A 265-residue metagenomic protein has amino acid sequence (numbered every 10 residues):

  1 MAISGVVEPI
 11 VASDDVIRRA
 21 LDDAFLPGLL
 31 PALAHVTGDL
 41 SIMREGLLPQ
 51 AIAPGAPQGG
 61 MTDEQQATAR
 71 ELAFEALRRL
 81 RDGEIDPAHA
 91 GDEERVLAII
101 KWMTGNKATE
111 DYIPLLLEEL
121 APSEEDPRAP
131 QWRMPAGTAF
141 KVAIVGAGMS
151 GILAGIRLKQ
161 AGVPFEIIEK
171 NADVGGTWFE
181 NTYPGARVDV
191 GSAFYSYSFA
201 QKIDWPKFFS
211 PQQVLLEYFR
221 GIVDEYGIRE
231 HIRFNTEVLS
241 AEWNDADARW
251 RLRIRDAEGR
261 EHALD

Functional and structural regions predicted by a protein language model:
A2-G55: Non-catalytic protein-protein interaction scaffold segments in large eukaryotic complex-forming proteins
T62-E119, K207-D265: Feature captures the FAD/FMN-dependent oxidoreductase FAD-binding
E118-F140: A short, basic/flexible loop-to-alpha-helix module at the beginning of a structural domain
R133-I167: N-terminal Rossmann-like FAD-binding beta1-loop-alpha1 element of flavoenzymes
S150, A172-D173, L239: Short, solvent-exposed loop/turn segments at secondary-structure junctions
K159-P184: Glycine-rich FAD pyrophosphate-binding loop
F179-G221: Glycine-rich active-site loop/strand segments that organize a redox cofactor
